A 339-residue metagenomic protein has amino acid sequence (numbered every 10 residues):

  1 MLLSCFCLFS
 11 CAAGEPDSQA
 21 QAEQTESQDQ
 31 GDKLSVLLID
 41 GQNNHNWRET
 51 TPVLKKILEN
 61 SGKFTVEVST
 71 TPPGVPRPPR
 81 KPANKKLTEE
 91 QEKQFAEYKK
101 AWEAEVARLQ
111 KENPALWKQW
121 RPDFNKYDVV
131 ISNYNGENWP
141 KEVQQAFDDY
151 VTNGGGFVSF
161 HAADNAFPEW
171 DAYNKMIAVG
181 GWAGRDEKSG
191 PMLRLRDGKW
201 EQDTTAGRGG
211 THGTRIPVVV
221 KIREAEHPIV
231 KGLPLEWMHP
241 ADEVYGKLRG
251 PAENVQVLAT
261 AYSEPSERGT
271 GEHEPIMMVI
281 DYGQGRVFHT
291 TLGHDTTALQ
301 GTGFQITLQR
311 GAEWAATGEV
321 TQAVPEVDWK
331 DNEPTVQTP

Functional and structural regions predicted by a protein language model:
M1-S10: Bacterial N-terminal signal peptides
E15-L34, E49-T50, E59-N60, T70-T71 (+5 more regions): Extracellular ligand-binding/catalytic regions of CAZymes and related secreted enzymes and adhesion modules
E26-Q30, S35-Q42, N46-F167: Helical hinge/lid and interdomain linker segments adjacent to catalytic or ligand-binding clefts that mediate domain
N43-N44, E137, D164-A166, L235 (+3 more regions): Short, solvent-exposed loop/turn segments at secondary-structure junctions
K55, D148, N174, V230 (+1 more regions): Non-transmembrane alpha-helical segments in soluble domains of secreted/periplasmic/extracellular proteins
E59, T65, N113-A115, R194-G283: Catalytic beta-strand/loop cores that center a nucleophilic Ser/Cys/Thr and support acyl-enzyme chemistry
D123, V129-S132, G136-P228: A glycine-rich, often tryptophan-bearing local segment used as a flexible ligand/cofactor-contacting loop or short
G156-V158, L258, F288: Structural detector of well-ordered beta-strand residues that form the stable sheet scaffold of enzyme domains
